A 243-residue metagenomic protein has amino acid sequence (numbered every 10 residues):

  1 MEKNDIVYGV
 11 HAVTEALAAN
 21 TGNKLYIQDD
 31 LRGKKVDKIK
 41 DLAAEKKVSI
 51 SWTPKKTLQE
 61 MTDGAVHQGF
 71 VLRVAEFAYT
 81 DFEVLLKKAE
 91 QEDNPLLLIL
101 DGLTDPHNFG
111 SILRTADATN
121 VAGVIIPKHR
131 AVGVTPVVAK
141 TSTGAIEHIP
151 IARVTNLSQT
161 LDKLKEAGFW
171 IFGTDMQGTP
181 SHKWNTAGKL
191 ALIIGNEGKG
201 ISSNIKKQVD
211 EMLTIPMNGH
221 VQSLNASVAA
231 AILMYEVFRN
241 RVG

Functional and structural regions predicted by a protein language model:
M1-K87: N-terminal positively charged helical leader segments and presequences
D5, Q28, D101-G102, P127 (+4 more regions): Glycine- and other small-residue-rich loops at beta-strand/loop junctions that grip anionic moieties
E15, T21, K87-T179: RNA substrate-binding interface of SAM-dependent RNA methyltransferases
A19, K140-T143, K206-G243: Structured adenosyl-cofactor binding patch, chiefly the S-adenosyl-L-methionine
D30-R32, K56, H129-A131, E197-K199 (+1 more regions): Short, acidic/turn-prone active-site loops that include or flank metal/cofactor- and phosphate-binding residues
S51-P54, P150-N156, L213: Short acidic-hydrophobic, aromatic-tinged amphipathic segments that line or gate anion-handling sites
F172-N225: Active-site/ligand-binding-proximal alpha/beta "capping" segment
